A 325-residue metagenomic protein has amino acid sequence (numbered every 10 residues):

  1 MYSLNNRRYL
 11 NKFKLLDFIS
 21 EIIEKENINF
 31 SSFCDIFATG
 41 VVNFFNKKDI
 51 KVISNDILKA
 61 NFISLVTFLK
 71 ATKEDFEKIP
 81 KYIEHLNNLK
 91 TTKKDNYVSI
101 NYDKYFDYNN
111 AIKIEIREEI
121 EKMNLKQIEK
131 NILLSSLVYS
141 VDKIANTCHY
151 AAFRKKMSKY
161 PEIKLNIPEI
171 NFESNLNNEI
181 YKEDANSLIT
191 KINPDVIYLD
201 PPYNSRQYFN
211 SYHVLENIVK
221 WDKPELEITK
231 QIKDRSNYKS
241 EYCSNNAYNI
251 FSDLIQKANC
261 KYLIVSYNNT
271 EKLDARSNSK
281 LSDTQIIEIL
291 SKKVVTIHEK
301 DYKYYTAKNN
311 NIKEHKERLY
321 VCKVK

Functional and structural regions predicted by a protein language model:
M1-K47, I63, A71, N310: S-adenosyl-L-methionine
S32-F45, S54-K59, K191-S211, S266: Conserved proline-anchored active-site loop of SAM-dependent methyltransferases that bridges a beta-strand
N43, N61-I63, S140-I144, S205-F209 (+2 more regions): Short catalytic/ligand-binding loop motif for oxyanion handling, primarily in non-cytosolic enzymes, centered on
K51, I57-I170, F209-S244, Y248-N249: Class I S-adenosyl-L-methionine-dependent methyltransferase module
K155, K280-K325: Class I S-adenosyl-L-methionine
K182-S187: Conserved SAM/SAH-binding loop
S240-V294: Conserved Class I SAM-dependent methyltransferase catalytic core
